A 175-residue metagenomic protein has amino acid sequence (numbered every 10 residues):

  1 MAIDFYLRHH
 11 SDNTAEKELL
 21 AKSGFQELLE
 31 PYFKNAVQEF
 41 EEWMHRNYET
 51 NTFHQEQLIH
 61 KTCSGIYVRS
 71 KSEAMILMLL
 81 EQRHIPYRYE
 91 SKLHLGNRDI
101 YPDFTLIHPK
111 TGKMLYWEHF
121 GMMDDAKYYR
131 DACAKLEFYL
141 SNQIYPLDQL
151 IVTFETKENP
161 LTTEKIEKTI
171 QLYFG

Functional and structural regions predicted by a protein language model:
M1-E16: Long, non-membrane, amphipathic alpha-helices that form coiled-coils
K17-I85: Solvent-exposed, charged helical/coil patches that constitute nucleic-acid or partner-interaction surfaces
G24, S141-G175: Basic, glycine-rich
V68, E81, I85-K110: Active-site metal-binding core of divalent-cation-utilizing nuclease and nuclease-like domains
K71-A74, C133, E137: Residue-level marker for well-ordered alpha-helical positions
L80-E81, L136, L140: Class I S-adenosyl-L-methionine
L93-D99, D125, T156-L161: Acidic-and-aromatic substrate-binding clefts and catalytic sites of carbohydrate-active enzymes
Y101, T105-K135: Short beta-strand-loop-alpha-helix junction that forms the active-site gateway of nucleic-acid-processing nucleases
